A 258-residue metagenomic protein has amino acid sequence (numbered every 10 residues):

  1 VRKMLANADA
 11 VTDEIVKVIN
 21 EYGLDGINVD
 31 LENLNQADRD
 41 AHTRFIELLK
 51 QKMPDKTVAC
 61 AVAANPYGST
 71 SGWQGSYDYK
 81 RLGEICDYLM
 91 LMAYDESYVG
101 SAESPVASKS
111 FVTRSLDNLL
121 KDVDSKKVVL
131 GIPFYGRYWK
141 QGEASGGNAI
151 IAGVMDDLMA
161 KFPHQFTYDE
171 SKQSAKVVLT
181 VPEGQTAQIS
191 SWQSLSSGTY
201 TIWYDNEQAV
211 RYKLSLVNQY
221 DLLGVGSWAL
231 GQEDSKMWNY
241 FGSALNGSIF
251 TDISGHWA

Functional and structural regions predicted by a protein language model:
V1-A6, L31-A37, V99-V106, T199-W203: Second-shell loop/turn segments in exported
V1-I27, L31-L34, D55: Substrate-binding cleft of extracellular glycoside hydrolase catalytic domains
D9-K17, E21, D40-E47, Q51 (+7 more regions): Solvent-exposed, polar/charged alpha-helical surfaces in well-ordered, non-transmembrane soluble domains, broadly
D25, D87, L223: Receiver (REC) domain switch/active-site residues of two-component response regulators
V29, L89, L130, V217 (+1 more regions): Conserved, mostly hydrophobic/aromatic
L34-H164: Substrate-binding surface in catalytic domains of secreted glycosidases
I132-L216, G242-A258: Glycan-binding loop/region signatures in secreted carbohydrate-active enzymes
W228-G231: C-terminal functional modules
